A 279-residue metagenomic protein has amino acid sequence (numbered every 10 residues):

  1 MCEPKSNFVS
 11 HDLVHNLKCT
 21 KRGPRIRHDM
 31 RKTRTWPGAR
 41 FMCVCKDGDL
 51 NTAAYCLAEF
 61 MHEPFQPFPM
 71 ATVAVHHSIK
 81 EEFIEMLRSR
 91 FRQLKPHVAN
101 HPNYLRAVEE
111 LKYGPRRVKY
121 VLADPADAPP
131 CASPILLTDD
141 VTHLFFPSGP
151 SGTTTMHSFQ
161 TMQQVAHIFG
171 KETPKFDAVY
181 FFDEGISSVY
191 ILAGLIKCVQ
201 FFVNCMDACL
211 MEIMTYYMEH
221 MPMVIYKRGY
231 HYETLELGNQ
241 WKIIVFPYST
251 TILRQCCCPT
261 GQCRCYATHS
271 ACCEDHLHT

Functional and structural regions predicted by a protein language model:
M1-D139, V203, A267, A271-H278: ALDH superfamily catalytic-core signature
M1-N7, L57-F60, S89, Q93 (+1 more regions): Conserved C-terminal structural/oligomerization subdomain of aldehyde/semialdehyde dehydrogenase
